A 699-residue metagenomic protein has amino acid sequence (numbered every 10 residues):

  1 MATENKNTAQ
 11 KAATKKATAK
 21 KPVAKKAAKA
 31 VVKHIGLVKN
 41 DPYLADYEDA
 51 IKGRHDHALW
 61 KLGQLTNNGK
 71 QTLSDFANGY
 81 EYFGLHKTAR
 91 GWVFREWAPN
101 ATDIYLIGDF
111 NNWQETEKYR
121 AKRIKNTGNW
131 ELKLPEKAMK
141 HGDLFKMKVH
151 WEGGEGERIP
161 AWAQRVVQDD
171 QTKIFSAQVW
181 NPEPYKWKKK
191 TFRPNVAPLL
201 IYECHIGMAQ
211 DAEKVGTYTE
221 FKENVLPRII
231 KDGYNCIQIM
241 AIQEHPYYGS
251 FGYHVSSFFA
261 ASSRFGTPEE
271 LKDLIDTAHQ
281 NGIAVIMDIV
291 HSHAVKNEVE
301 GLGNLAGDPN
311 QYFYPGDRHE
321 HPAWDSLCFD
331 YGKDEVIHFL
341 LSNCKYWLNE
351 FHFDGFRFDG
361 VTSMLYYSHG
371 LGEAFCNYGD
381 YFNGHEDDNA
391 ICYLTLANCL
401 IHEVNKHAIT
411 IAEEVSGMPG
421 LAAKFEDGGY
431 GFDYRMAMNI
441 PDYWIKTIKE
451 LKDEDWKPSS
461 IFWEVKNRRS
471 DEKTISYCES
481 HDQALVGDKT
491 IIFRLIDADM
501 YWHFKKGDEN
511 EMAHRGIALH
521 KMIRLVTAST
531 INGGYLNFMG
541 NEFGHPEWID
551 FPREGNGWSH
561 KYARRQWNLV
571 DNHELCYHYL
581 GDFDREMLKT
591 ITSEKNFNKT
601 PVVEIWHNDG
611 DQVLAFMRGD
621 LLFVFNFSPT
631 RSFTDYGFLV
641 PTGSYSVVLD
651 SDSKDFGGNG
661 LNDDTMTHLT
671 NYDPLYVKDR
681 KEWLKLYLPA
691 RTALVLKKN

Functional and structural regions predicted by a protein language model:
A2-E4, P22-A89, Q114-E203, M208-E213 (+2 more regions): The feature marks proteins involved in alpha-glucan
K26-A27, V167-Q168, E183-V196, I201 (+3 more regions): Substrate-binding/active-site clefts of carbohydrate-active enzymes
F94-W97, I104, G108, S628-G643: Surface-exposed beta-strand/loop patches in extracellular or lumenal glycoproteins
E96, M147, C204, I229 (+12 more regions): Conserved, mostly hydrophobic/aromatic
E136, K140-F145, D664-N699: C-terminal beta-strand-rich structural cap/linker in extracellular carbohydrate-active enzymes
H352-D354, G372-A563, T592-G637, L649-D650: Conserved alpha/beta catalytic core and glycan-binding cleft of carbohydrate-active enzymes
Q566, H573-E594: Catalytic cores of secreted or luminal carbohydrate-active enzymes
M587, G637-N671: C-terminal accessory region downstream of the catalytic core in glycan-modifying enzymes
